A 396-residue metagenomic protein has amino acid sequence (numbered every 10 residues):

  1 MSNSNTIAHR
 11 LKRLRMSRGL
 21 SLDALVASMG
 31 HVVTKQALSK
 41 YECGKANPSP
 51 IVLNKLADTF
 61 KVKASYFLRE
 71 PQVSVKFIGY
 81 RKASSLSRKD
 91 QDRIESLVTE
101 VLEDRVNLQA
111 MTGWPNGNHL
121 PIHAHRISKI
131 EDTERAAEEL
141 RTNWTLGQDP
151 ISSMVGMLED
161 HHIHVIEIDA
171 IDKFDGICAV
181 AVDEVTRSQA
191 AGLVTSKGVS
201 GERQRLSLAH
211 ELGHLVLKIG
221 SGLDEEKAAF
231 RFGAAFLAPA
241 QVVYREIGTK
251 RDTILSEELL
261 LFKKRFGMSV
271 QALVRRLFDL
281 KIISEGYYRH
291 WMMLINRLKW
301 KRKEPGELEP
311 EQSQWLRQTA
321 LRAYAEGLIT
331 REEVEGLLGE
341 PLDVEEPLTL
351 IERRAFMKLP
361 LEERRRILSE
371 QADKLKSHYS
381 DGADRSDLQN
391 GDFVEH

Functional and structural regions predicted by a protein language model:
M1-L348: Active-site hotspot residues in diverse enzymes, especially metal/ion-binding acidic/histidine motifs
C43, L68-R69, K82, K358 (+3 more regions): Intrinsically disordered, low-complexity regions enriched in small/polar residues
V73-K76, E346-E370: Short, charge-rich, low-complexity interaction segments located in flexible loops at or near secondary-structure
R364-H396: Short linear interaction segments
